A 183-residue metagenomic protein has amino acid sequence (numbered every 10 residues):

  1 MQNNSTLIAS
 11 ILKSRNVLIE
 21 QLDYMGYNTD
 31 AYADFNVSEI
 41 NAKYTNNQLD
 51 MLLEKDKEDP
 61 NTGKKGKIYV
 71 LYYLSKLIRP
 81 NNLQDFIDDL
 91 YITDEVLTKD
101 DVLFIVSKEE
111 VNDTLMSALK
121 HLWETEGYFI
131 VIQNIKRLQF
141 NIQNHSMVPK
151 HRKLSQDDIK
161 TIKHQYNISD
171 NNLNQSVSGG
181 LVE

Functional and structural regions predicted by a protein language model:
M1-T98, S117, L122: Helix-rich terminal scaffold detector
I8, E109, R152: Conserved phosphate/pyrophosphate-binding and hydrolysis machinery centered on Walker-type P-loop NTPases, extending
S75, K108-E110, I135-R137: Histidine- and/or cysteine-centered catalytic micro-motif in compact active-site loops
D100-E109: Acidic beta-strand-to-loop metal/phosphate-binding motif
E109-S117: Short, charged/polar "capping" segments at the starts of alpha-helices and the immediately preceding loops
S117-I162: Extended boundary segments
H164-E183: A conserved acidic, glycine/proline-rich C-terminal tail/linker
